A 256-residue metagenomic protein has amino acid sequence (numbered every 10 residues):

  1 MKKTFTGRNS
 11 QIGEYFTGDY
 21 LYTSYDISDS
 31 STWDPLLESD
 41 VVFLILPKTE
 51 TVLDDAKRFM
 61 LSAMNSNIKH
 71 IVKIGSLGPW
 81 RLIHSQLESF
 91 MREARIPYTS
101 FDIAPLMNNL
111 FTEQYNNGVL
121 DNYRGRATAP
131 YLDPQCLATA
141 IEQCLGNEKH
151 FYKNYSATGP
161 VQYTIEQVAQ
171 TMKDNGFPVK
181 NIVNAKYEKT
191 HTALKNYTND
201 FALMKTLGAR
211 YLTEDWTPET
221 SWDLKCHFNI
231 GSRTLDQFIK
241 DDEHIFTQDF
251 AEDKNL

Functional and structural regions predicted by a protein language model:
M1-Y20: N-terminal Rossmann NAD(P)H-binding glycine-rich loop of SDR-like oxidoreductase domains
Y25-D40, T51: Conserved Rossmann-fold cofactor-binding substructure of NAD(P)-dependent oxidoreductases
K48-V119: Glycine-/Pro-rich loop/turn segments that contact NAD(P) or position catalytic residues in Rossmann-like domains
N109-N117, C144-N154: Glycine/proline-rich active-site loop of Rossmann-fold NAD(P)-dependent oxidoreductases
Y123-A127, Y155-Q162, C226-N229: Glycine-rich Rossmann NAD(P)(H)-binding loop
G125-L145, K153: Substrate-positioning beta->alpha
T171-D215, A251-E252: Terminal hydrophobic/aromatic helix or amphipathic segment near a protein terminus
D223-L256: Amphipathic terminal alpha-helices
